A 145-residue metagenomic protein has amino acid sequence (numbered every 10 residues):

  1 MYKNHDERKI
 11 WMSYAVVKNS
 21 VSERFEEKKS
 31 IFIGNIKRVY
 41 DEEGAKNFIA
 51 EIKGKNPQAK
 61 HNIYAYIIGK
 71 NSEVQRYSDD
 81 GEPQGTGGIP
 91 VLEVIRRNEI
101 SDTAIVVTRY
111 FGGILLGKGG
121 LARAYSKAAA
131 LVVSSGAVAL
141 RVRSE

Functional and structural regions predicted by a protein language model:
Y2-G85: C-terminal regulatory domains involved in ligand/effector binding and gene-expression control
K18, R76-G81, T103-R109, S144-E145: Noncatalytic linker/hinge segments flanking ATPase motor cores
S30, A59, E99-S101, V142: Short flexible coil/turn linkers enriched for glycine and charged/polar residues that connect secondary-structure
E43-A50, E93, R123, K127 (+1 more regions): Solvent-exposed alpha-helical segments within well-ordered globular domains of core cellular machineries
A65-K70, E93-N98, S135-L140: Short C-terminal domain-edge/linker segments immediately following a structured domain
E82-K118: Ordered, amphipathic secondary-structure segments that act as subunit-interaction surfaces in large macromolecular
A104-V107, G113-E145: Glycine- and Gly-Pro-enriched alpha-helical subdomains that act as flexible, kink-prone "lid/hinge" or packing modules
